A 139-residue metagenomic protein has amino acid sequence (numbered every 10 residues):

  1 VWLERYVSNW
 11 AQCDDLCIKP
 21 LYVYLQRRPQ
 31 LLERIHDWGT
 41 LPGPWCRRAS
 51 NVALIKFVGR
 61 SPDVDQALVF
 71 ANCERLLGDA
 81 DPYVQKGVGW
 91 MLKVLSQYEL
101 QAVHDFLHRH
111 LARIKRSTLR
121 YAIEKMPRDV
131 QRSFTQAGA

Functional and structural regions predicted by a protein language model:
V1-A139: Alpha-helical scaffold domains
